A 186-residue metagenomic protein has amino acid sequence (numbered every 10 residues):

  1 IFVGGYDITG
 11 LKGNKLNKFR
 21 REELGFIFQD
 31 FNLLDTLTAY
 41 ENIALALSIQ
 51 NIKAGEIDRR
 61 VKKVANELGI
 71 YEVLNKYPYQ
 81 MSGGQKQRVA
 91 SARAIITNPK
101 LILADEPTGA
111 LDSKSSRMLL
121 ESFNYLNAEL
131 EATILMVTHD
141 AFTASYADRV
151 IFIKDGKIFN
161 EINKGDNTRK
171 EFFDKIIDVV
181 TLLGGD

Functional and structural regions predicted by a protein language model:
I1-R149: ABC family nucleotide-binding domain
K157-L182: Conserved beta-strand-loop-alpha-helix hinge in the C-terminal portion of ABC ATPase nucleotide-binding domains
